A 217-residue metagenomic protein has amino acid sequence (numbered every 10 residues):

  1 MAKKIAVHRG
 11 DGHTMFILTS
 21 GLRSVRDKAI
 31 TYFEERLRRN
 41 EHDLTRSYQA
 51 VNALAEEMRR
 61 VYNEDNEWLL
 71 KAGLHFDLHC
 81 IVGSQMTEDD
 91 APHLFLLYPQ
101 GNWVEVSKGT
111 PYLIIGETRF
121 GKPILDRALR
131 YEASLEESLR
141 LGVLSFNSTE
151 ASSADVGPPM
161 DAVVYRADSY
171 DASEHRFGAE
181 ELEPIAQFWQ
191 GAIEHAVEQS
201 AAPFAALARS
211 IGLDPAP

Functional and structural regions predicted by a protein language model:
M1-P217: N-terminal nucleophile
